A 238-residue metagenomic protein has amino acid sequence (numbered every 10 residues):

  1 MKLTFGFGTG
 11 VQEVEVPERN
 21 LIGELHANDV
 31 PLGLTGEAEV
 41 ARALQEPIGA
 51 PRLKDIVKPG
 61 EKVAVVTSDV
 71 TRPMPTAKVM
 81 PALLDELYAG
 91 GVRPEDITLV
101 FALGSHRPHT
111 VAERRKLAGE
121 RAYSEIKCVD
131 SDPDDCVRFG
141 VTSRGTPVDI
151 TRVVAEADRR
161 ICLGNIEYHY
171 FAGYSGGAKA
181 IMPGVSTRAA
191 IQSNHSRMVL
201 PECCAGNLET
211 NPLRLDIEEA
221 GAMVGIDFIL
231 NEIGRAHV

Functional and structural regions predicted by a protein language model:
M1-L44: N-terminal amphipathic/basic leader segments beginning at the initiator methionine
I48-A64, A89-E95: Glycine-rich phosphate/diphosphate-binding loops that line cofactor/substrate pockets in enzymes
E61-V63, D158-R160, D227: Conserved acidic residues
K62-P73, T98-G104, C162: Short glycine-rich or small-residue beta-strand-to-loop segments that form or flank ligand, phosphate, metal/Fe-S
P73-V92: Histidine-anchored nucleotide/phosphate-binding helix
H109-S175: An acidic, phosphate/nucleotide-engaging active-site surface
T142, T151-A155, L163-G234: Conserved phosphate- and dinucleotide-binding cores of soluble alpha/beta proteins, encompassing both enzyme active
A236-V238: Conserved small/polar residues in nucleotide/adenosyl-binding loops
